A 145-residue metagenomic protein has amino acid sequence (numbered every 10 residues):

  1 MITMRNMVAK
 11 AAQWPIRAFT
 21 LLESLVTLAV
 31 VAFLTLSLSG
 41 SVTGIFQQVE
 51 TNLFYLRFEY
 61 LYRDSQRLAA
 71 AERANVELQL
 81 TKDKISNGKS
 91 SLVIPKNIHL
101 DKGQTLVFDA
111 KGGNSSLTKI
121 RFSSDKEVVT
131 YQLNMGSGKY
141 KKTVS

Functional and structural regions predicted by a protein language model:
M1-V42: N-terminal single-pass transmembrane signal-anchor helix
I2-V8, S37-E50, R67, A71-S145: N-terminal helix-rich module
T51-L56: Alpha-helical transmembrane signal-anchor/signal-peptide segments
R57-S65: Phosphate-interacting basic helix/loop segments used at nucleotide- and nucleic-acid interfaces
